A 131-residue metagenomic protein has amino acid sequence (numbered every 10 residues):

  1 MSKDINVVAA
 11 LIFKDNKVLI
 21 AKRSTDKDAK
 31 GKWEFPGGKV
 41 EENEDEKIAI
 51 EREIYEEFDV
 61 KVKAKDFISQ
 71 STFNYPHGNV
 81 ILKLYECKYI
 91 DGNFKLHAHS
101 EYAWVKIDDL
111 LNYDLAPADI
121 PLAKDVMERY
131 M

Functional and structural regions predicted by a protein language model:
M1-V18, K39: Conserved N-terminal beta-strand and adjoining loop/helix that marks the start of the Nudix/MutT-like hydrolase domain
N6-V8, N16, V80-K83, S100: Change "...and in nucleic-acid phosphodiester-cleaving endonucleases..." to "...and in nucleic-acid processing enzymes
I12-F13, I20, Y89, W104: Conserved hydrophobic "DFG−1" position in protein kinase catalytic cores
K17-E56: Conserved Nudix-box catalytic region and its N-terminal flanking loop in Nudix hydrolases and closely related
E46, I50-I54, F67, Y85 (+1 more regions): Hydrophobic packing within well-folded, soluble alpha/beta domains
E57-A64: Short secondary-structure junctions
K61, S71-N93, E101-A103: Active-site-adjacent beta-strand/loop module that shapes the phosphate/pyrophosphate-binding cleft
E86, K95-V126: NUDIX/MutT-family hydrolases
